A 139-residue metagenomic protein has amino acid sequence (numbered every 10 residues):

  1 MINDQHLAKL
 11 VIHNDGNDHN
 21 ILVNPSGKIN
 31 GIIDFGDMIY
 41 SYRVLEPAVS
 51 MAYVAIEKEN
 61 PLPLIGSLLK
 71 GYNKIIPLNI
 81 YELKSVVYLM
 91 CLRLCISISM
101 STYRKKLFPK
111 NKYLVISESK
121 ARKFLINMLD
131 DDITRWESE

Functional and structural regions predicted by a protein language model:
M1-L45: Active-site acidic catalytic loop and adjacent metal/ATP-binding pocket of ATP-dependent phosphoryl transfer enzymes
R43-P77, C91-P109: Active-site activation/catalytic loop segments of kinase-like enzymes and analogous catalytic loops in related
S97-E139: ATP/Mg2+ or Mg2+-diphosphate-binding catalytic cores that bind nucleotide phosphates or diphosphates via glycine-rich
